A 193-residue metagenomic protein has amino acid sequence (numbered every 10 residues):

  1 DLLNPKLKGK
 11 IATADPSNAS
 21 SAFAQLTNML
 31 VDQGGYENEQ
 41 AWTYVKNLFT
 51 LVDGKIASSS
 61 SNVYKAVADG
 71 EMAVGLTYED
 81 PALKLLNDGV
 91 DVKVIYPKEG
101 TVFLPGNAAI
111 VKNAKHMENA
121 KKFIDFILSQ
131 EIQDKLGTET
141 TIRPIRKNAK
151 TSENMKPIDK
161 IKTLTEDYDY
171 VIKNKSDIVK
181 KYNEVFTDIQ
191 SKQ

Functional and structural regions predicted by a protein language model:
D1-E71: Extracytoplasmic ligand-binding site segments that recognize negatively charged/polar headgroups
G9, S17-S21, D80-L83, E99-V102 (+1 more regions): Solvent-exposed loop/turn segments at secondary-structure junctions within structured extracellular/periplasmic domains
K10-A14, A73-T77, K93-Y96: Structural recognition of the beta-strand scaffold that forms the well-ordered cores of secreted hydrolase catalytic
Y44-T50, I56-A57, D88-K112, N148: Periplasmic-binding protein-like
V63-Y64, P81-A82, A120, Q133: Short, hydrophobic alpha-helical packing/hinge segments within bilobed ligand-binding/sensory domains
A68, A73-D91, T140: A ligand-binding cleft/hinge motif common to bilobed small-molecule-binding domains
T101-V102, G106-E166: Mature extracytoplasmic/periplasmic domains
L164-Q193: Conserved C-terminal helix/tail region of periplasmic/extracytoplasmic solute-binding proteins
